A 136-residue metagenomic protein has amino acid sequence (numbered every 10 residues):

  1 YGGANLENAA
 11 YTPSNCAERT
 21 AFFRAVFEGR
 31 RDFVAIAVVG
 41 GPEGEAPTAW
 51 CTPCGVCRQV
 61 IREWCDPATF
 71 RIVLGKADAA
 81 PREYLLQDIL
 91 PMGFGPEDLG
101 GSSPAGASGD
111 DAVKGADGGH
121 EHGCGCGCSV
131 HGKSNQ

Functional and structural regions predicted by a protein language model:
G2-D98, Q136: Zn2+-dependent cytidine deaminase-like catalytic core
S14, P67, S102-S103, S108 (+2 more regions): Generic serine detector
A17, Q87, G109-D110, A116 (+1 more regions): Intrinsic disorder/low-complexity signal
L90-G115: Short flanking/linker segments adjacent to small metal-binding domains or redox-active Cys/His motifs
V113-N135: Histidine-centered metal-binding segments
